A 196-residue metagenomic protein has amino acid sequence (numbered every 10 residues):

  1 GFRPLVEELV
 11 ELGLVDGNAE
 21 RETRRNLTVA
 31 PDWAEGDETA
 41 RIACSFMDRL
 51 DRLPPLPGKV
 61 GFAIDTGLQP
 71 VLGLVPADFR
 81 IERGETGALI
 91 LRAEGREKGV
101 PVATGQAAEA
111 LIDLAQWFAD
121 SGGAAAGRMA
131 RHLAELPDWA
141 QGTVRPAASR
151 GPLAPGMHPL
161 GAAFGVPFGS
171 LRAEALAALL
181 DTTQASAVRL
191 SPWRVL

Functional and structural regions predicted by a protein language model:
G1-E97, P101-G105, E109-I112, A162-L196: Small-residue-enriched alpha-helical segments and adjacent helix-cap loops that form tight helix-helix packing
D37-A43, Q141-R150: N-terminal short leaders/motifs
L56-P57, A119-L136, R145-S149, Q184-W193: Flexible, glycine/charged-enriched surface loops at secondary-structure junctions
L89-T143: Conserved, well-structured core segments that form the ligand-binding/active-site neighborhood of functional domains
T143-S170: Accessory "access/gating" subregions that flank catalytic or transport cores
